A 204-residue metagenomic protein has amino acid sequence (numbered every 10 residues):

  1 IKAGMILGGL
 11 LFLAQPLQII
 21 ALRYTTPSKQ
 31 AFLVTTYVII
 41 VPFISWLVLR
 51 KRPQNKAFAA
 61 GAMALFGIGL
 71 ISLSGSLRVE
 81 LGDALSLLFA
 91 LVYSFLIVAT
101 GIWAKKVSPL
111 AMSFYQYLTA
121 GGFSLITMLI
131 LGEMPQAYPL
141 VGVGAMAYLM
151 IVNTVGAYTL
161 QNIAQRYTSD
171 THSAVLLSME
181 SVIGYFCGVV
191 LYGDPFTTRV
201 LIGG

Functional and structural regions predicted by a protein language model:
I1, I20, T26-K29, F95-T119: Juxtamembrane helix-loop-helix junctions in multi-pass membrane proteins
K2-I6, P53-A64, D83-S86, V107-Y117: Cytoplasmic-side transmembrane-helix entry/capping segments in multi-pass membrane proteins
M5-Y24, F43-I44, L70, L87-T100 (+2 more regions): Hydrophobic alpha-helical transmembrane segments of multi-pass membrane transport proteins, especially secondary
Y24, R50-R52, K106, Y167 (+1 more regions): Helix-loop interface residues and adjacent transmembrane-helix termini in multi-pass membrane transporters, primarily
Y37-A59, V182-L201: C-terminal transmembrane-helix exit sites in multi-pass transporters
P53-L73, F89-Y93, S124, S178 (+2 more regions): Hydrophobic transmembrane alpha-helices of multi-pass small-molecule transport proteins
